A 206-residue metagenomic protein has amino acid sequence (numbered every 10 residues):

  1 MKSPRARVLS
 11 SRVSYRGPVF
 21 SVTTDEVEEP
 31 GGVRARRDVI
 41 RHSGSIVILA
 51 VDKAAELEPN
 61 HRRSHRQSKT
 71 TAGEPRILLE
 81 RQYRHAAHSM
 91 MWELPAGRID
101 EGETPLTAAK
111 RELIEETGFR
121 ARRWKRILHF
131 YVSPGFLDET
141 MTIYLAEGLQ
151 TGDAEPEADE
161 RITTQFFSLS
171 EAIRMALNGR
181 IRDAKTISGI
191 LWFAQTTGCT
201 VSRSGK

Functional and structural regions predicted by a protein language model:
M1-P4, L9-S11: N-terminal positively charged helical leader segments and presequences
K2-S3, R37, D52, E56-R63 (+3 more regions): Conserved Nudix-box catalytic region and its N-terminal flanking loop in Nudix hydrolases and closely related
S10-L49, K53-A55: Acidic, metal-coordinating catalytic segment for phosphate/diphosphate chemistry, firing primarily on the Nudix
V13-R16, H85, F130-T140, G198: Acidic pyrophosphate-coordinating catalytic loop
V19-E26, L49, L79, I143-L145 (+1 more regions): Conserved hydrophobic/aromatic beta-strand scaffold that supports enzyme active sites
F20, R34, R41-S45, E74 (+2 more regions): Short connector loops at helix/strand junctions that flank enzyme active sites, especially segments positioning acidic
A35, G44-V47, R98-A184: Unchanged
I173-K206: Long hydrophobic alpha-helical segments typical of transmembrane helices together with their membrane-interfacial
